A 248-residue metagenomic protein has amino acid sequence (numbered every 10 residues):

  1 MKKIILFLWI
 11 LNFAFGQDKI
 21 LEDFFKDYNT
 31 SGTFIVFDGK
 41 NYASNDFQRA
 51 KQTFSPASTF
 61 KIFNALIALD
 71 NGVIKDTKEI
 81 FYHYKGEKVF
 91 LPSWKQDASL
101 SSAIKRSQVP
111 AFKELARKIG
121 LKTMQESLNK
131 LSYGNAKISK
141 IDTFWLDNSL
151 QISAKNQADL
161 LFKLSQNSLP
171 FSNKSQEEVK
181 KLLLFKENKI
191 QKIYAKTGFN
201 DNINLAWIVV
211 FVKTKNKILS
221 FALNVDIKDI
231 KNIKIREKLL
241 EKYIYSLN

Functional and structural regions predicted by a protein language model:
K3-F13: Sec-dependent N-terminal signal peptides
F15-A50: Beta-lactamase-like hydrolase cores
Q17-D23, Y28, T53, R117-K122 (+1 more regions): Structured C-terminal helix/loop/strand segments within mature extracytoplasmic catalytic/sensor domains
D46-K51, Q96-D97, K105-F112, S139-W145 (+1 more regions): Flexible glycine/proline-enriched surface loops and loop-helix/loop-strand junctions
F54-K78, A103, F221: Active-site SXXK
D70-K85, F171-Q176: Short, well-structured active-site flanking segments
E79-P92, Q96, S102-Q108, I119-G120: Acidic helix-start/capping segments at beta-turn-to-alpha-helix junctions
P92, S99-L100, F112-L161: Mid-domain, small-residue-enriched loop/turn segments at the edges of structured enzyme/sensor domains
